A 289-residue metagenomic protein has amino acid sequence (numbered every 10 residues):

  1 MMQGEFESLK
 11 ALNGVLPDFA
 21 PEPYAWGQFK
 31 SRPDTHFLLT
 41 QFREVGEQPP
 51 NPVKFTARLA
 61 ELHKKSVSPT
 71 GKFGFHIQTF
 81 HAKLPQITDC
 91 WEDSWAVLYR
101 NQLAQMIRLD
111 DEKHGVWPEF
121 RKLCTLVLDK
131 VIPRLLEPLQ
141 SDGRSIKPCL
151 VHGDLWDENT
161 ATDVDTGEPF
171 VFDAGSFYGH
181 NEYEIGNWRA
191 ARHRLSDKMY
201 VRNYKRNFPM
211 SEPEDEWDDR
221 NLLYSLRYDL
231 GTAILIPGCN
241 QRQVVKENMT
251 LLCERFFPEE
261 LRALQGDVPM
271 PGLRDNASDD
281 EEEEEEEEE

Functional and structural regions predicted by a protein language model:
M1-V97, N101: ATP-binding pocket architecture of kinase catalytic cores
M2, P52-F55, F120-C124, R242-V245: Hydrophobic packing residues in well-ordered alpha-helices of helical domains and bundles
N13-L16, H63-K72, D110, L135 (+4 more regions): A general structural signal marking secondary-structure boundaries and capping sites
Q28-S31, V67-H152, D163-T166, R274: An alpha-helical support segment within catalytic cores of ATP-dependent transferases
Q41, F172, K246: Residue-level detector of conserved, well-ordered beta-strand and adjacent loop positions that form binding/recognition
W95-R100, A104, R108-L109, S145-L150 (+5 more regions): Active-site Asp-x-Gly
K113-V116, S196-K198, P213, R274-A277: Anionic ligand-binding catalytic core segments
T232-E289: ATP/Mg2+ or Mg2+-diphosphate-binding catalytic cores that bind nucleotide phosphates or diphosphates via glycine-rich
